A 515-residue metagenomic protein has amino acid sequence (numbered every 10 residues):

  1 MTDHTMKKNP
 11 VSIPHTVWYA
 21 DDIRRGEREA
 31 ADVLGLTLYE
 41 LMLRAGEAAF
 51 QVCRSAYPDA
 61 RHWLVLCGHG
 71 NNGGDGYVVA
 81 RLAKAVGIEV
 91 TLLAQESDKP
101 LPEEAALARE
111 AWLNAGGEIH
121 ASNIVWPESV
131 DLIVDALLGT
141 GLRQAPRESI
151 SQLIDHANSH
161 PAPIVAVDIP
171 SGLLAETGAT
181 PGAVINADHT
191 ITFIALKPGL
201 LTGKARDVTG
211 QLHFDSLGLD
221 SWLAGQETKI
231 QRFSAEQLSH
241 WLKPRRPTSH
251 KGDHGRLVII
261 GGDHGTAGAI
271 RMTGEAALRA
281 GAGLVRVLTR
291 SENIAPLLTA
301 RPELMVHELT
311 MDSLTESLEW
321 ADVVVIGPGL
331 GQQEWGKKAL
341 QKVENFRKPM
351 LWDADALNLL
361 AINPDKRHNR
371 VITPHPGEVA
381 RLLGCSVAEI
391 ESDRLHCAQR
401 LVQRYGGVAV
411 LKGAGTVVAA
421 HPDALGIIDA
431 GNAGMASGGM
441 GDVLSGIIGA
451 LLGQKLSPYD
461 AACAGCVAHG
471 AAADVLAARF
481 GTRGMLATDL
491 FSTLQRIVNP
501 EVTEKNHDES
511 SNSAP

Functional and structural regions predicted by a protein language model:
T2-A94, P102, H189, L200-A354 (+3 more regions): Small-residue (G/A/S/T)-rich helix-start motifs and N-terminal tracts that mark the onset
V78-N158, A295-L309, T315-W320: N-terminal small/polar loop signature for handling phosphorylated ligands or for N-terminal nucleophile
R109, I150-S151, V184-A187, L340 (+1 more regions): Amphipathic alpha-helical segments in well-structured domains
R109-N114, A183-V184, K204-D207, L401: Short, conserved catalytic or adaptor-binding loops enriched in Gly and charged residues
D131-L132, L137-K229: Internal gly/pro-rich beta-alpha loop/helix module that stabilizes soluble enzyme cofactors or their anionic handles
